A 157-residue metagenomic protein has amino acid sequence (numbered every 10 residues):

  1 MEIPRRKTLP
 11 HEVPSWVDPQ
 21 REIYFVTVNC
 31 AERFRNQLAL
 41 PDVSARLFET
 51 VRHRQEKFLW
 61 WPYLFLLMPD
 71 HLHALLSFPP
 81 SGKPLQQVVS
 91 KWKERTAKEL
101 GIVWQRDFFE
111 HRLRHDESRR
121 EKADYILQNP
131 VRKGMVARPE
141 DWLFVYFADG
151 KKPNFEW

Functional and structural regions predicted by a protein language model:
M1-W157: Short catalytic/metal-binding and nucleic-acid-binding patches
